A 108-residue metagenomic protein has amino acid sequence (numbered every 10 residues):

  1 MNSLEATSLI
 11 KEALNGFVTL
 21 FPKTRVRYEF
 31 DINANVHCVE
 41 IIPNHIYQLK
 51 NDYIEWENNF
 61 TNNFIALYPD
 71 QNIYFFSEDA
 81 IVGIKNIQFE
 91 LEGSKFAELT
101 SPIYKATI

Functional and structural regions predicted by a protein language model:
M1-S8: N-terminal presequence-like segments and adjacent domain-start helices
S8-F21, N58-N63, I87: Structured alpha/beta or helical-core interaction and ligand-binding surfaces enriched in interleaved
V18-V39: Short edge beta-strands and adjacent turn/loop segments
Y28-D31, I42, Q88-E98: Feature detects long, helix-prone N-terminal segments enriched in hydrophobes
H37-W56: A short interface-forming secondary-structure element
N51-Y68: An amphipathic, aromatic/His-enriched active-site/gating alpha helix that lines ligand/cofactor pockets
F64-L91: A short amphipathic beta-strand at an alpha->beta junction
A97-I108: Extended, charge-rich low-complexity interaction segments
